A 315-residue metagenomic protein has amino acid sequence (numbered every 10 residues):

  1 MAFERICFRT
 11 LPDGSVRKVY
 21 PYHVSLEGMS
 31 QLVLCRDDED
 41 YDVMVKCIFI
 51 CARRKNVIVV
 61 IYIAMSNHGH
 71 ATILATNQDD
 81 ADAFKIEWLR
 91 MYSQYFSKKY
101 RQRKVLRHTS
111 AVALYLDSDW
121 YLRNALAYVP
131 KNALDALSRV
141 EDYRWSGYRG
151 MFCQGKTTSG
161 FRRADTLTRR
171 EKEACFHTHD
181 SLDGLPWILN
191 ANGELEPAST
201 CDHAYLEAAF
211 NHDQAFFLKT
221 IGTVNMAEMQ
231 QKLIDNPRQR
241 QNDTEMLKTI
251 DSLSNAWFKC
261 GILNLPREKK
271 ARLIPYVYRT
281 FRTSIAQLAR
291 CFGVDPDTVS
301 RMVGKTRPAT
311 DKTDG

Functional and structural regions predicted by a protein language model:
A2-I61, T76-G315: Short Pro-Cys-Gly-centered "Cys-loop" motif that presents a nucleophilic cysteine in a tight turn
H68-T76: Short beta-strand->loop micro-motif that forms the acidic, two-metal-ion catalytic signature in nucleotide-processing
